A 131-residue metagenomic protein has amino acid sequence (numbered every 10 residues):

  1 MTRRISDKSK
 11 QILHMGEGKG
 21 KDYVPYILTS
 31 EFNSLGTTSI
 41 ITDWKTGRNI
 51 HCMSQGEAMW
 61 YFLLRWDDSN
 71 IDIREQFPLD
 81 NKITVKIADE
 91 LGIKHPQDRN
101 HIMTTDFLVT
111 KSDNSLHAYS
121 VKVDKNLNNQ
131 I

Functional and structural regions predicted by a protein language model:
M1-I131: Electrostatic, structured charged patches in enzyme active sites and in nucleic-acid/phosphate-binding
